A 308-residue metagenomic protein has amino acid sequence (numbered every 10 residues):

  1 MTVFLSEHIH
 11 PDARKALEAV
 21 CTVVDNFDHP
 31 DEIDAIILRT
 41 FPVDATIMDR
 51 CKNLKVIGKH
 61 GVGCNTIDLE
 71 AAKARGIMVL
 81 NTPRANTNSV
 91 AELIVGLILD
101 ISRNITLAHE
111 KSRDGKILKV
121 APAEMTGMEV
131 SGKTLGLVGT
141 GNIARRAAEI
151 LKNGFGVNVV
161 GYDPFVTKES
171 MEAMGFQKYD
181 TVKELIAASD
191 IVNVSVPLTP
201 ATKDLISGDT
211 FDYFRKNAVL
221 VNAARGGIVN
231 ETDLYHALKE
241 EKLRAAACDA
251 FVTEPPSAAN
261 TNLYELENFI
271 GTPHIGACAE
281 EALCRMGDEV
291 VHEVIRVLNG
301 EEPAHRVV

Functional and structural regions predicted by a protein language model:
M1-L80, E184, S207: An N-terminal-biased, well-structured beta-alpha scaffold segment characteristic of Rossmann-like dinucleotide-binding
D31-E32, N53, A187-A188, Y213-K216 (+1 more regions): Alpha-helix C-terminal capping/helix-to-coil transition sites in glycosyltransferase folds
D34-A35, V56, I191, V219 (+2 more regions): Short, Asp-centered acidic motifs that coordinate Mg2+ and/or phosphate in catalytic or ligand-binding sites
F41, V62, D190, V196-L198 (+2 more regions): Short glycine-/small-residue-rich Rossmann-like dinucleotide-binding loops
K52-K55, I67-V79, V194, L198-E240: Beta-strand-loop-alpha-helix segment that lines the small-molecule cofactor/substrate pocket of alpha/beta enzymes
P83-T134, R146-G154: Phosphate-binding beta-alpha-beta segment of Rossmann-like dinucleotide-binding domains, i.e., the NAD(P)
A123-K216: Rossmann-like dinucleotide/phosphate-binding beta-alpha-beta segment
G208, N217-V308: Rossmann-like dinucleotide-binding domain for NAD(H)/NADP(H)
